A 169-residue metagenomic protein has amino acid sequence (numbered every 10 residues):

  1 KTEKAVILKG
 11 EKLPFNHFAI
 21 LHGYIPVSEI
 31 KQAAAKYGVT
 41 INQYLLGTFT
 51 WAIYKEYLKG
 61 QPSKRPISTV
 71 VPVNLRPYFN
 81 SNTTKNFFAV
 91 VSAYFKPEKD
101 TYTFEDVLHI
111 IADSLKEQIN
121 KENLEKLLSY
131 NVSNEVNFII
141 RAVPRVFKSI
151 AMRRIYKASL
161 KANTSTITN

Functional and structural regions predicted by a protein language model:
K1-V39: Flexible, P/S/T/G-rich "lid" or insertion loops adjacent to the active sites of thioester-utilizing
H17-K31, Y54-N169: Acyl-thioester-dependent acyl-group transfer interface
I41-I53, I111: Structural preference for long, well-ordered alpha-helical segments in enzyme cores
